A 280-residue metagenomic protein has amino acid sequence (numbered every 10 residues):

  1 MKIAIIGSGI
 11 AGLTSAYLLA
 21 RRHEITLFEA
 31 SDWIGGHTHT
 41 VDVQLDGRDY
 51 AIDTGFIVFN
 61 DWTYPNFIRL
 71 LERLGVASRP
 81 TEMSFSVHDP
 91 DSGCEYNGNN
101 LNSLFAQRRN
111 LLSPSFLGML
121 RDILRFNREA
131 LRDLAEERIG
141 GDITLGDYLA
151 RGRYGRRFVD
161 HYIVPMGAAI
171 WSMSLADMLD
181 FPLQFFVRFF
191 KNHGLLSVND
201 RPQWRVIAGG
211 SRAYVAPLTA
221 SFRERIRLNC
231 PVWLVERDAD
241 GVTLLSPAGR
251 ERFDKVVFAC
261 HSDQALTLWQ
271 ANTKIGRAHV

Functional and structural regions predicted by a protein language model:
K2-L27: N-terminal Rossmann-like FAD-binding beta1-loop-alpha1 element of flavoenzymes
A20-Q44: Glycine-rich FAD pyrophosphate-binding loop
V41-F67: N-terminal glycine-rich dinucleotide-binding loop that anchors FAD/FMN and/or NAD(P) in oxidoreductases
D61-L183, V187-R188: Mobile amphipathic helical/loop "lid" adjacent to a hydrophobic cofactor/ligand pocket
R188-S246: Helical element adjacent to the flavin cofactor pocket in flavoenzyme catalytic cores
P247-K255: Core beta-strand elements of the Rossmann-like FAD/NAD(P) dinucleotide-binding domain in flavoenzyme oxidoreductases
F258-T273: Flavin (primarily FAD) binding-site architecture
I275-V280: Conserved small/polar residues in nucleotide/adenosyl-binding loops
